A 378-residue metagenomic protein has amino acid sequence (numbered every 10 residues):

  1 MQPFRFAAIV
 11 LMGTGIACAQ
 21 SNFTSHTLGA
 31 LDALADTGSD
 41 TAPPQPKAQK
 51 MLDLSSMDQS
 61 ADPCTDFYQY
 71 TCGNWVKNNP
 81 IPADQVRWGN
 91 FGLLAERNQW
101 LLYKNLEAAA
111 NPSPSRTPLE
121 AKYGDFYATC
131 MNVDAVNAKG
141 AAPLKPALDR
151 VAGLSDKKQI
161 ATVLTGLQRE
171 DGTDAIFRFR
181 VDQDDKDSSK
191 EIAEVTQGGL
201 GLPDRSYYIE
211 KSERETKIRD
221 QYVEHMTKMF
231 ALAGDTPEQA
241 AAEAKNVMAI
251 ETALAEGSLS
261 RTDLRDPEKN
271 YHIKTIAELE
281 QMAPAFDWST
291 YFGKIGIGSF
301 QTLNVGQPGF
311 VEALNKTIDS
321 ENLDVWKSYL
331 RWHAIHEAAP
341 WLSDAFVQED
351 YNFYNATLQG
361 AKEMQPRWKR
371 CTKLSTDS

Functional and structural regions predicted by a protein language model:
Q2-C18: Gram-negative bacterial Sec-dependent N-terminal signal peptides
A17-A19, G29-A30, A35: Boundary at the C-terminal end of the N-terminal hydrophobic targeting segment
F23, G29-L31, D40: N-terminal zymogen propeptides
A42-S55: Short, Gly/Pro- and small/polar-rich lid/capping loops
Q45-A48, A61-D66, Y70-A135: Active-site-surrounding "flap" and adjacent substrate/cofactor-binding loops of secreted or lumenal enzymes, prototyped
Q59-K77, T216-L232: K/E-rich alpha-helical interaction surfaces of small helical-bundle regulatory domains
A109-S378: Noncatalytic, helix-rich "gating/capping" subdomain that lines the substrate-entry/channel surface of large enzyme
